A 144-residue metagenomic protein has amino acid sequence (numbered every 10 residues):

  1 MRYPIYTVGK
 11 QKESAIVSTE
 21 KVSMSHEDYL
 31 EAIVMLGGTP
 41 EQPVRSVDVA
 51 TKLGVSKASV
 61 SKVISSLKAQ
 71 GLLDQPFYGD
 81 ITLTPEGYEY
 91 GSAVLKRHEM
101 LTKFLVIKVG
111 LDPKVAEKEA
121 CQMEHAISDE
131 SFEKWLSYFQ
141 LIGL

Functional and structural regions predicted by a protein language model:
M1-K10, K118-L144: C-terminal regulatory/oligomerization modules of transcriptional regulators
R2-E31: Short alpha-helical segments that sit at the start of domains
I16-S18, P85-Y90, F104: A ubiquitous short alpha-helical element
E20-V55: N-terminal helix-turn-helix DNA-binding core of bacterial DNA-binding proteins
S46-F77, I81, P85: Canonical helix-turn-helix DNA-binding module
G79-H98: Basic, amphipathic "hinge/linker" alpha-helix immediately C-terminal to the N-terminal HTH DNA-binding motif
L95-M123, S128: Arg/Lys-rich, alpha-helical DNA-contact motif
